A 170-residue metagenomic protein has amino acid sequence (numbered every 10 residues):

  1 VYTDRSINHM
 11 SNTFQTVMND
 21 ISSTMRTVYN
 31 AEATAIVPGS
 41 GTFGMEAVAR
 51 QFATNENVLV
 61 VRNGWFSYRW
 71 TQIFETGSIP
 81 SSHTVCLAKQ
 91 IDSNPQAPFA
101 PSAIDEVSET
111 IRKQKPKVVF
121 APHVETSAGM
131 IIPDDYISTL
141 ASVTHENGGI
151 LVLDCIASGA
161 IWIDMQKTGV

Functional and structural regions predicted by a protein language model:
V1-S6, T27-A31, V60-W65, P95-P98: Short, mixed-charge, low-aromatic patches
Y2-A47, Q51, I73: Conserved N-terminal alpha-helix of the aminotransferase class I/II PLP-enzyme fold
T42-V170: Conserved PLP-enzyme active-site core in the AAT-like
